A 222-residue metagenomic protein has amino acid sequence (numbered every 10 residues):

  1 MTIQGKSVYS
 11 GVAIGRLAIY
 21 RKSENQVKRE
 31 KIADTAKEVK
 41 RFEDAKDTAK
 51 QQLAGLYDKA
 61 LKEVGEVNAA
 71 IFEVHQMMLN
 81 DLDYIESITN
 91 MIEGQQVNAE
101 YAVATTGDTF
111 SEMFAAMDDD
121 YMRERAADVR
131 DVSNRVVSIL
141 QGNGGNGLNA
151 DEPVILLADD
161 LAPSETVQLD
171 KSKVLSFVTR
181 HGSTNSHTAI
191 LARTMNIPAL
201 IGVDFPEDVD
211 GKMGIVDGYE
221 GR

Functional and structural regions predicted by a protein language model:
M1-R222: Non-catalytic, soluble scaffold/interaction modules
